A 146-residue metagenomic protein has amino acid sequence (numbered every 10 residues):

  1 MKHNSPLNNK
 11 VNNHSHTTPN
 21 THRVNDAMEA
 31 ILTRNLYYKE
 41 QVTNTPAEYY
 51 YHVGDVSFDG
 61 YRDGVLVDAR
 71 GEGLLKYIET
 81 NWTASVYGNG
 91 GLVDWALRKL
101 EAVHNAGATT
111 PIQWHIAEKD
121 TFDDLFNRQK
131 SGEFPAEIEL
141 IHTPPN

Functional and structural regions predicted by a protein language model:
M1-N146: Catalytic toxin/effector domains delivered as secreted proteins or via bacterial secretion systems
